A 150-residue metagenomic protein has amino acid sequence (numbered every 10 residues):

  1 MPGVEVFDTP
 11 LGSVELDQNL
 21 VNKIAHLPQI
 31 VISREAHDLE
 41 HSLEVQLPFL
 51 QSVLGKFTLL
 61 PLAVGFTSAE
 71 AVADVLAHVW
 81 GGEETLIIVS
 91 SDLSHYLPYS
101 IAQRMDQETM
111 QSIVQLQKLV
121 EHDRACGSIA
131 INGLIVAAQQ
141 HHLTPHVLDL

Functional and structural regions predicted by a protein language model:
M1-L150: Active-site histidine-anchored catalytic micro-motif
